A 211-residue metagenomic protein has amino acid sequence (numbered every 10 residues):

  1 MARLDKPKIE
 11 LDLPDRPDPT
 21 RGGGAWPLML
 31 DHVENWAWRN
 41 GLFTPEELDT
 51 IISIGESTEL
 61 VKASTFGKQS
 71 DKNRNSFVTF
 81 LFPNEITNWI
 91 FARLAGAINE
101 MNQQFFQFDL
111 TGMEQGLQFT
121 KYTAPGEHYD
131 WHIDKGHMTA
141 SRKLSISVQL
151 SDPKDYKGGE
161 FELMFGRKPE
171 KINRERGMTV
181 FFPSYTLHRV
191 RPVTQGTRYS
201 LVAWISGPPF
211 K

Functional and structural regions predicted by a protein language model:
M1-T179, Y185-K211: Fe(II)/2-oxoglutarate oxygenase catalytic core
